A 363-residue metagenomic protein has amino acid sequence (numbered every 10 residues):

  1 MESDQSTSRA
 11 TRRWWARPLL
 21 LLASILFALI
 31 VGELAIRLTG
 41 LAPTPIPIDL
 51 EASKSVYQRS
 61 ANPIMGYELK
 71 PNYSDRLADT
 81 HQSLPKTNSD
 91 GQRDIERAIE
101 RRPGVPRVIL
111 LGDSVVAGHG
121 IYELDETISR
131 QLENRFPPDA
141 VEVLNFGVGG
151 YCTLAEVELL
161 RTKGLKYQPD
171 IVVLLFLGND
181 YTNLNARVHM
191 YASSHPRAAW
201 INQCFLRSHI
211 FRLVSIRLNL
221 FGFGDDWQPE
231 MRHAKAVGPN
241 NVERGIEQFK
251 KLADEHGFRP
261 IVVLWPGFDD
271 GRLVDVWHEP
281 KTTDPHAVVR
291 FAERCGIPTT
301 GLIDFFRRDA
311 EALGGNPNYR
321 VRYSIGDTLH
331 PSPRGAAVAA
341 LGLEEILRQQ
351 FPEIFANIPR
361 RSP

Functional and structural regions predicted by a protein language model:
M1-A10, R361-P363: Short, intrinsically disordered terminal tails adjacent to the first/last structured region
S8-F27: N-terminal Sec-pathway targeting helices
L20, V31, P298, V321-P363: Histidine-centered active-site loop/cap adjacent to the catalytic His in serine esterases/O-acetyl transfer systems
L29-T44: Membrane-interface motif at the C-terminal end of an N-terminal transmembrane signal
L41-F136, F306-Y323: Membrane/wall-proximal cationic-aromatic binding patches
S74-K86, A98, R102-P103, R107-I109 (+1 more regions): Conserved SGNH/GDSL esterase-like catalytic core that processes O-acyl groups on lipids and polysaccharides
V115-Y122, N145-F146, K235-P239, W277-H278 (+1 more regions): Second-shell loop/turn segments in exported
L177-I297, L302-G314, V321, I325 (+1 more regions): Serine-dependent acyl-ester chemistry module
